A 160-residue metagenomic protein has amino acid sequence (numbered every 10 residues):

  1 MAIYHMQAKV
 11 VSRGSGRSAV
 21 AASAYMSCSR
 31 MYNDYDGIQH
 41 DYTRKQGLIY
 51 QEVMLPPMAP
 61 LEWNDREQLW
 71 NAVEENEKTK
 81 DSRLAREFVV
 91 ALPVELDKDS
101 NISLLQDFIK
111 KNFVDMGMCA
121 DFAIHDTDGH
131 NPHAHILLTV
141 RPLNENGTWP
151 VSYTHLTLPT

Functional and structural regions predicted by a protein language model:
M1-L156: N-terminal nicking endonuclease/strand-transfer module with a His-rich metal-binding environment and a catalytic Tyr
